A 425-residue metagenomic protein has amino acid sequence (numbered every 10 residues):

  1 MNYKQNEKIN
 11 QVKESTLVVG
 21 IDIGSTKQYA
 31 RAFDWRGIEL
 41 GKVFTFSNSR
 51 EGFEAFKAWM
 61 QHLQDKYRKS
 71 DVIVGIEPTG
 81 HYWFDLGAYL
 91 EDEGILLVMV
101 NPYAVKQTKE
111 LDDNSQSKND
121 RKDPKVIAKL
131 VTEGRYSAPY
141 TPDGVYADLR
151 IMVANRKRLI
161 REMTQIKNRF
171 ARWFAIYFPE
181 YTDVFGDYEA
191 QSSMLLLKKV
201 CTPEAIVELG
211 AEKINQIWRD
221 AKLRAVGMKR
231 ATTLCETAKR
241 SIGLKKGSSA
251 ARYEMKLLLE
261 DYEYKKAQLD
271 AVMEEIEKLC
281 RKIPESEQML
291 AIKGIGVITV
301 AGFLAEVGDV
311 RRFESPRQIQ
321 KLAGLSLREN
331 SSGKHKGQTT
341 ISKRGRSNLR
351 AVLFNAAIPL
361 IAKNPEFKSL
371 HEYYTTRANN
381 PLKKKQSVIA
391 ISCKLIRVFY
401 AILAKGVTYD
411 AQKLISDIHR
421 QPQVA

Functional and structural regions predicted by a protein language model:
M1-A425: A detector of single, family-specific signature residues that are central to catalytic or substrate-handling motifs
